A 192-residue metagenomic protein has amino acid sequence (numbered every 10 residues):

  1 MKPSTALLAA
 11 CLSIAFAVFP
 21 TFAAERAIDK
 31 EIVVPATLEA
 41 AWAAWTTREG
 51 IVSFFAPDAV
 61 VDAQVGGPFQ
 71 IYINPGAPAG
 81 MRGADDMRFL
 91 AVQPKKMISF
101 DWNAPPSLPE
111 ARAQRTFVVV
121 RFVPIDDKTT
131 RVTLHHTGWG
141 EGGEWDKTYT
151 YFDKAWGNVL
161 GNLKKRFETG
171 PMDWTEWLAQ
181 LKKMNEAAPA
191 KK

Functional and structural regions predicted by a protein language model:
M1-C11: Bacterial N-terminal signal peptides that target proteins for export
A9-F19: Bacterial N-terminal signal peptides
P20-V60, K191-K192: Hydrophobic ligand-binding cavity/cleft-lining segments
K30-I32, D58, A84-A91, R115-P124: Hydrophobic/aromatic beta-strand elements that line small-molecule binding cavities or substrate pockets in beta-rich
P35-E39, L90-M97, R121-R131, G157: A short, structured loop/turn motif at beta-sheet edges
E49-A84, M97, K182: Short beta-edge strand/loop motif at the mouth of beta-sheet-based domains
L108-K154: Beta-strand/loop substructures that line and gate deep hydrophobic ligand-binding cavities in soluble
G138-K192: A conserved amphipathic terminal alpha-helix motif
